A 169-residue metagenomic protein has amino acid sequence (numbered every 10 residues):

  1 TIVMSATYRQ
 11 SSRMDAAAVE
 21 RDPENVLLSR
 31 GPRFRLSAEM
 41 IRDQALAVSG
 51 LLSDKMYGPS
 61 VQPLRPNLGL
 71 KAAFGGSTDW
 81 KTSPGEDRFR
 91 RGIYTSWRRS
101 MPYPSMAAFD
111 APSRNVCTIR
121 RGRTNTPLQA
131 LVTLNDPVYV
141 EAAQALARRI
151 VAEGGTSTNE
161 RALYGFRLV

Functional and structural regions predicted by a protein language model:
T1-M4: Short, functionally critical alpha-helical segments immediately adjacent to catalytic or ligand/cofactor-binding
A6-Y164, L168: An acidic, gly/pro-interrupted, aromatic-rich
